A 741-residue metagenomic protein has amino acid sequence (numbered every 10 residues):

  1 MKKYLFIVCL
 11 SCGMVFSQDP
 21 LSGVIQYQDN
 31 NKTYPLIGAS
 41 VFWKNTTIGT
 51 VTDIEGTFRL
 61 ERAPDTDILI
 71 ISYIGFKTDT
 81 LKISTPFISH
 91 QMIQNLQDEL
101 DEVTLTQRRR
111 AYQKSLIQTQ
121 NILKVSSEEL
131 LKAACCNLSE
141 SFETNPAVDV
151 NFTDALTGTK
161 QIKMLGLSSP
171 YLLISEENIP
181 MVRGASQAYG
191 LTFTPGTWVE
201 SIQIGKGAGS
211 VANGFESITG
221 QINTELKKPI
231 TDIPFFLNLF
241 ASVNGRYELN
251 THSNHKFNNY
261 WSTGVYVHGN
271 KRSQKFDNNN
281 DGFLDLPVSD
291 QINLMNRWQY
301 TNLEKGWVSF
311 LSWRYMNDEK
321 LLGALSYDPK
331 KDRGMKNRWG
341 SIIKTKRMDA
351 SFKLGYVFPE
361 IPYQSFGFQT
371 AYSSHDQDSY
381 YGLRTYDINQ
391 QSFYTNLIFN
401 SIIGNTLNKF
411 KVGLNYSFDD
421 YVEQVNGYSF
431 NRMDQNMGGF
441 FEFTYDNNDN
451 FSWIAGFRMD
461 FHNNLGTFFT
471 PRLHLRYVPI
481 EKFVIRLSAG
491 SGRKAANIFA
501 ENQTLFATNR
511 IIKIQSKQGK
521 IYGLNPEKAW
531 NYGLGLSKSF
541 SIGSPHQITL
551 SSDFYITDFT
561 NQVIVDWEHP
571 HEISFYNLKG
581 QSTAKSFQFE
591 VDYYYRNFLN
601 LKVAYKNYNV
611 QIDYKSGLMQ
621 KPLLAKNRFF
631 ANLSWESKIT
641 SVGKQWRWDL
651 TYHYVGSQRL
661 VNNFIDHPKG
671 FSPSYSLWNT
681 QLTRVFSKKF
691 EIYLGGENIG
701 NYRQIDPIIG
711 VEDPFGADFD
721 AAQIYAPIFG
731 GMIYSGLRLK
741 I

Functional and structural regions predicted by a protein language model:
Y4, L601, Y654-V661, T683-I741: C-terminal beta-signal and adjacent terminal beta-strands/loops of Gram-negative outer-membrane beta-barrel proteins
Q26-N31, I37-K44, S72-F76, P86-L131 (+3 more regions): Short, acidic, small-residue-rich periplasmic hinge/interaction motif at the N-terminus of Gram-negative outer-membrane
F58-E61, Q161, I179-K206, L294: Short acidic/polar hinge/loop motifs at secondary-structure boundaries that mediate gating or recognition
P86-I93, L138-S141, K160-K163, S175 (+5 more regions): N-terminal periplasmic accessory domains that precede and gate Gram-negative outer-membrane beta-barrel machines
S139-P180: Extracytoplasmic beta-strand/coil segments of soluble accessory domains associated with Gram-negative outer-membrane
R272-N293, Q299-F366, Y372-Q390: Flexible loop and strand-edge segments within Gram-negative outer membrane beta-barrel domains
S365-S379, V478, R486, G523-N577 (+1 more regions): Membrane-embedded beta-barrel scaffold of Gram-negative outer-membrane proteins
D446, L550-D558, N577-V661: Gram-negative outer-membrane beta-barrel transporters
